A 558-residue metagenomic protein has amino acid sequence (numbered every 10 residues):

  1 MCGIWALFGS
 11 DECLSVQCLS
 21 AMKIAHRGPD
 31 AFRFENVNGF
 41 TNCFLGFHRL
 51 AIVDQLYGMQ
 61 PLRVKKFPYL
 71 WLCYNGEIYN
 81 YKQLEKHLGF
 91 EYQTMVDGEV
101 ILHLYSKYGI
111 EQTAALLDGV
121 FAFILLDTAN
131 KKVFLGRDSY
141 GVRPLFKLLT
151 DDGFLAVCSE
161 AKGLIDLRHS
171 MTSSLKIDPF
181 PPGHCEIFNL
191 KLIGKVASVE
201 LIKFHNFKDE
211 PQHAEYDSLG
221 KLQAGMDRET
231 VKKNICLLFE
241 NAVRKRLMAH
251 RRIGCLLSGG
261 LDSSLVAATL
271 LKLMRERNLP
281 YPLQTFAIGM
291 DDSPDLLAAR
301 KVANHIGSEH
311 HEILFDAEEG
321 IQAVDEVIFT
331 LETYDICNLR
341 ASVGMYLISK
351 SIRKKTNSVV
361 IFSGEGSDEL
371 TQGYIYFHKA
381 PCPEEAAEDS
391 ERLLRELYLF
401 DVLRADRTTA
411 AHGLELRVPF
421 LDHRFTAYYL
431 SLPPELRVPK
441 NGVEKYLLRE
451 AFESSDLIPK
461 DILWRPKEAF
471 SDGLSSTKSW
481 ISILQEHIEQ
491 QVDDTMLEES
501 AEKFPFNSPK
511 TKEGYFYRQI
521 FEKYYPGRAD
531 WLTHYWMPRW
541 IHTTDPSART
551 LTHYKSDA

Functional and structural regions predicted by a protein language model:
M1-Y334, V359: Cysteine-centered catalytic environments shared across enzyme families
A6, L347-R353, L430, R449 (+3 more regions): Short, amphipathic alpha-helical segments that act as regulatory/interfacial helices in nucleotide-processing proteins
C13, D97, L117, R228-V231 (+10 more regions): Hydrophobic (often cysteine-bearing) scaffold residues that line and stabilize catalytic clefts of nucleotide/cofactor
R33-V37, A114-D118, S174-I177, R246-I253 (+6 more regions): Short coil/turn segments at secondary-structure boundaries
F90, M95, S358-D389, R395-K510 (+1 more regions): Mid-to-C-terminal catalytic subdomains of enzymes that bind/position adenosyl phosphate moieties or nucleic-acid
V100, L238, A242, V302 (+4 more regions): Amphipathic alpha-helical segments that form well-ordered structural scaffolds and often line/cohere around active
A161-K162, E229-T230, I235-G254, L474-A558: Peripheral terminal appendages
D227-K232, D291-T356, Y376-E388, R407-T408 (+3 more regions): ATP-dependent adenylate-handling ligase core
